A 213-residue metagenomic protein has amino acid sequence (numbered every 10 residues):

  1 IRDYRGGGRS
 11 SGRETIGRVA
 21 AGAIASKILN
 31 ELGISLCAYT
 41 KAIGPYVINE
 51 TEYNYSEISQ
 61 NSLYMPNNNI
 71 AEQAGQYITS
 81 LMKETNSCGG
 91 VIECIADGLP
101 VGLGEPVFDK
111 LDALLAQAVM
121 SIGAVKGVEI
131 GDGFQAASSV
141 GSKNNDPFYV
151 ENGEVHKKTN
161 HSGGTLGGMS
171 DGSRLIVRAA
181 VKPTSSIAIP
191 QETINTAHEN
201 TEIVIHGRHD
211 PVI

Functional and structural regions predicted by a protein language model:
I1-G8, Q191-V212: Short acidic, glycine/tyrosine-flanked loop/strand segments centered on an H-E-D-like triad
R2-V107: Glycine-rich, mobile lid/loop segments that gate access to catalytic sites or pores
R18, I24, I176-A179, I213: Active-site scaffold segments
Y64-Q73, A137, S162, I205-I213: Unusually extended, aromatic-enriched hydrophobic runs near protein termini
T85-C88, I92-E202: Glycine-rich anion/phosphate-binding loop at the beta-strand->alpha-helix junction
